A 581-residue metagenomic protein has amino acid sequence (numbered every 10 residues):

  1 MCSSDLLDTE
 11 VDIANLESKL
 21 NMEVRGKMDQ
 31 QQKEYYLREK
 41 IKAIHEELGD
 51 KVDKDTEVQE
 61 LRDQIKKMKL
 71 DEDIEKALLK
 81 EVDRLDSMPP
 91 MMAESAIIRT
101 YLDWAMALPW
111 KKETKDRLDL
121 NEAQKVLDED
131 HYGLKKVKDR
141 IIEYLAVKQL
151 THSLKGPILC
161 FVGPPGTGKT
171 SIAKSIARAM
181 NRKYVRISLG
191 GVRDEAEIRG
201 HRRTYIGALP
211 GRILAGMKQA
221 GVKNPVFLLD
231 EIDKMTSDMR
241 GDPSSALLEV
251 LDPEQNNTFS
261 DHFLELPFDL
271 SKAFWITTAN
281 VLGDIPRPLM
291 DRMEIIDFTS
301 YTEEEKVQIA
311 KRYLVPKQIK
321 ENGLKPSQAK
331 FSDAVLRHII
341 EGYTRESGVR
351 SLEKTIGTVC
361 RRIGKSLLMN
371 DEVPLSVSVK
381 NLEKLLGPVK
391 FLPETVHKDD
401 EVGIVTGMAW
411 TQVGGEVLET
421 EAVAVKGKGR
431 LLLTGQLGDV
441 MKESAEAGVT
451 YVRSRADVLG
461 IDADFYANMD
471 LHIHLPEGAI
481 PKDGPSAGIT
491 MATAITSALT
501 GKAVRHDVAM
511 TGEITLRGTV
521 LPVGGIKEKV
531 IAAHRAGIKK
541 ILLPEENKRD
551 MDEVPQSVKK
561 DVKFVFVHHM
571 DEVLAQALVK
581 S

Functional and structural regions predicted by a protein language model:
M1-S3, V573: Short, small-residue-biased leader/transition segments that mark boundaries at the very start of proteins
S4-T151: Extended, charged alpha-helical coiled-coil/arm scaffolds that mediate oligomerization and mechanical coupling in large
M68-E75, K111-K115, G221, V281-G357 (+3 more regions): Conserved C-terminal "switch" segment of AAA+ ATPases
P157-L189, K218, L248, D252: Walker A/P-loop
T204-L228, S260-P267, V530: Conserved alpha-helical scaffold flanking the Walker A/P-loop in AAA+ ATPase domains
A220-N224, D242, S260-A279, A329-K330 (+2 more regions): AAA+/SF3 P-loop NTPase mechanochemical coupling elements
L229-F268: Conserved catalytic/switch belt of AAA+ P-loop NTPases
E401-T406, G414-S581: Peripheral, non-AAA+ core regions of ATP-driven protein-machinery
